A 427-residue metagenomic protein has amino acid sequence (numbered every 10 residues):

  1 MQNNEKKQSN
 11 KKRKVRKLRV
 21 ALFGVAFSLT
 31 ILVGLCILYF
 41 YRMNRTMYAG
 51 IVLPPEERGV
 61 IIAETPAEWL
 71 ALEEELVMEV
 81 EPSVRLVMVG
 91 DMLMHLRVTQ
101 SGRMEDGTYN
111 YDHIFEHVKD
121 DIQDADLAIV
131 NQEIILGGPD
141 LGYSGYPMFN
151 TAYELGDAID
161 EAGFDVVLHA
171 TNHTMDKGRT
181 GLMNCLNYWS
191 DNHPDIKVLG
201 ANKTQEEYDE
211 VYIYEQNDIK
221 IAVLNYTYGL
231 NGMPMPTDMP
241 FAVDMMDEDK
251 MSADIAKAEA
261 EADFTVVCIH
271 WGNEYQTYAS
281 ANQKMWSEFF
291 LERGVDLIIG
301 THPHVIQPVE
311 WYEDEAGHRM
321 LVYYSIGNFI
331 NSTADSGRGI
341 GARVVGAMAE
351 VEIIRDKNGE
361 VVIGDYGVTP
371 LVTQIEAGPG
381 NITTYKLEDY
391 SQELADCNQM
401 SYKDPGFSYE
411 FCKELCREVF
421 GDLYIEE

Functional and structural regions predicted by a protein language model:
M1-A21: N-terminal Lys/Arg-rich, disordered targeting/topogenic segments
Q2-N3, F23-E427: Acidic, metal/ion-coordinating pockets
